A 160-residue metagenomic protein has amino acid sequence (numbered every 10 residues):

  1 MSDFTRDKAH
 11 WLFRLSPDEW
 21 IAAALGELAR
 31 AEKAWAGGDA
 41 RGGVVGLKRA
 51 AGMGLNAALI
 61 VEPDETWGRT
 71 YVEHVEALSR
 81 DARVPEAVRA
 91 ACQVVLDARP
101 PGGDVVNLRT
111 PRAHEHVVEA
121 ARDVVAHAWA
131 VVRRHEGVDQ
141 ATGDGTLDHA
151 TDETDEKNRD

Functional and structural regions predicted by a protein language model:
M1-D39, D155-D160: Charged alpha-helical initiation segments
D3-F4, L59, P63-D160: Long, charged low-complexity segments
P17, A24, A36, G43 (+3 more regions): Generic alpha-helix initiation/capping and coil-helix boundary signal
I21, V44-R49, V95-P100: Amphipathic repeat-derived elements
A22-L25, A29, K48-G52, E115 (+2 more regions): Generic structural signal for well-ordered, non-transmembrane alpha-helical segments in soluble/cytosolic regions
G38-R41, V106-L108: Charged, low-complexity interaction regions
R41-G42, C92: Helix-centric, low-specificity signal for extended rod-like, repetitive segments
G43-D64: Hydrophobic alpha-helical packing segments in soluble, helical-rich domains
